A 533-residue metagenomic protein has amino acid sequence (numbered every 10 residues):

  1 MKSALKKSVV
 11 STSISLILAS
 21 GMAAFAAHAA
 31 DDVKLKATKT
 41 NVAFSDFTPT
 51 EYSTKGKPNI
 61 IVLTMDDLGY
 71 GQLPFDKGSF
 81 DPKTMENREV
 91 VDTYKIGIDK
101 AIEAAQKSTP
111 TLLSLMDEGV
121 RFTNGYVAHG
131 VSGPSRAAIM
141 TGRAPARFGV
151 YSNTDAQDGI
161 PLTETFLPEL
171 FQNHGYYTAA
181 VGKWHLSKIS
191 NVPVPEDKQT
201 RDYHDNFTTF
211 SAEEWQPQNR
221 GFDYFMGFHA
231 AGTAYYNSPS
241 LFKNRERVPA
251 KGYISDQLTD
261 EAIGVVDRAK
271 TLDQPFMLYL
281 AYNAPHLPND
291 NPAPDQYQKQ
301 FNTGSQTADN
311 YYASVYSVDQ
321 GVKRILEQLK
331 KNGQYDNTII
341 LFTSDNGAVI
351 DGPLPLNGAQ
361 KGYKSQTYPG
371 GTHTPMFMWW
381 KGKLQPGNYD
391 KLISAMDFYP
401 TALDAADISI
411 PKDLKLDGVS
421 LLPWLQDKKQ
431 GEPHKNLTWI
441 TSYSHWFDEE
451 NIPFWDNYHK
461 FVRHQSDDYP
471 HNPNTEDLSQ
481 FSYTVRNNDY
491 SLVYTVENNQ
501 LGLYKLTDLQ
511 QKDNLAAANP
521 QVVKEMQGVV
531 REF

Functional and structural regions predicted by a protein language model:
M1-A26: Gram-negative bacterial Sec-dependent N-terminal signal peptides
A30-V496, Q500, L509-V529: Formylglycine-dependent sulfatase
F533: Accessory carbohydrate-binding/adhesion or oligomerization-edge regions at the termini of glycan-active proteins
